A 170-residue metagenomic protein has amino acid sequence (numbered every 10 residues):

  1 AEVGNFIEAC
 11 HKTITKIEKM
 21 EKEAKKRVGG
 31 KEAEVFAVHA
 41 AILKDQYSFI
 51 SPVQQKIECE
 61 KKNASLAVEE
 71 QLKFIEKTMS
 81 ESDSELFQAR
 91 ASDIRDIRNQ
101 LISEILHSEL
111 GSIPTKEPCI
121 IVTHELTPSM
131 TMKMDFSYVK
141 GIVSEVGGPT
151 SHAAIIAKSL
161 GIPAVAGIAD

Functional and structural regions predicted by a protein language model:
A1-D170: Non-catalytic, soluble scaffold/interaction modules
